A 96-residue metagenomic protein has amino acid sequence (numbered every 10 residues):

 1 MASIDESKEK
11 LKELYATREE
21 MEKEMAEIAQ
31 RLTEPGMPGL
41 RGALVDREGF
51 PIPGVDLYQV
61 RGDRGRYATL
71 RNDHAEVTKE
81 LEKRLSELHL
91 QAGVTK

Functional and structural regions predicted by a protein language model:
M1-K96: Intrinsically disordered, Ser/Thr/Pro/Gly-rich linkers and terminal tails that flank and connect PDZ domains
